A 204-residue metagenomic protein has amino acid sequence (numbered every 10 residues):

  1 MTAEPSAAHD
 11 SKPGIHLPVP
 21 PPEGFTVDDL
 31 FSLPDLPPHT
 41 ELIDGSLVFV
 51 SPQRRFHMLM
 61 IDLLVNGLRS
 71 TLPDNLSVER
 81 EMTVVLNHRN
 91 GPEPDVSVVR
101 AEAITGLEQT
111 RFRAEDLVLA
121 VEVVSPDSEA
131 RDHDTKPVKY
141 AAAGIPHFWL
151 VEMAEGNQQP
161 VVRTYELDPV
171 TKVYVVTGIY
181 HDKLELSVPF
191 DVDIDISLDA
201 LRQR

Functional and structural regions predicted by a protein language model:
M1-R204: Gly/Pro/Ser/Thr-rich low-complexity, intrinsically disordered segments predominantly at protein N-termini
